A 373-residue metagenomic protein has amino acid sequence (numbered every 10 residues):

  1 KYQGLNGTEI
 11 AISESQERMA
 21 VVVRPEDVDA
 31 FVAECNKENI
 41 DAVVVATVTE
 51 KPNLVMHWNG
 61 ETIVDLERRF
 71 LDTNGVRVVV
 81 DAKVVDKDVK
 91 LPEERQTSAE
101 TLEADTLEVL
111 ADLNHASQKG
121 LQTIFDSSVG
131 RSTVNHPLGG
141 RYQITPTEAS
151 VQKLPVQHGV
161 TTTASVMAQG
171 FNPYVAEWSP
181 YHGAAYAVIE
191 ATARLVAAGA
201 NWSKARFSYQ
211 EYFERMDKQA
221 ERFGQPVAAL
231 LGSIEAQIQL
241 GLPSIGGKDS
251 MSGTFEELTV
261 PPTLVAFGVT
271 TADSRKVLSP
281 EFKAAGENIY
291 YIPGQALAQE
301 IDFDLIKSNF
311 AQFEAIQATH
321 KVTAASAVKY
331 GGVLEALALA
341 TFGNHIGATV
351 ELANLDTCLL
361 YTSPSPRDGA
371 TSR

Functional and structural regions predicted by a protein language model:
K1-S363: Glycine/proline-enriched, intrinsically flexible loops and inter-domain linkers
Y361-S372: Single conserved hydrophobic/aromatic residue that forms the stacking wall/gate of nucleotide- or nucleobase-binding
